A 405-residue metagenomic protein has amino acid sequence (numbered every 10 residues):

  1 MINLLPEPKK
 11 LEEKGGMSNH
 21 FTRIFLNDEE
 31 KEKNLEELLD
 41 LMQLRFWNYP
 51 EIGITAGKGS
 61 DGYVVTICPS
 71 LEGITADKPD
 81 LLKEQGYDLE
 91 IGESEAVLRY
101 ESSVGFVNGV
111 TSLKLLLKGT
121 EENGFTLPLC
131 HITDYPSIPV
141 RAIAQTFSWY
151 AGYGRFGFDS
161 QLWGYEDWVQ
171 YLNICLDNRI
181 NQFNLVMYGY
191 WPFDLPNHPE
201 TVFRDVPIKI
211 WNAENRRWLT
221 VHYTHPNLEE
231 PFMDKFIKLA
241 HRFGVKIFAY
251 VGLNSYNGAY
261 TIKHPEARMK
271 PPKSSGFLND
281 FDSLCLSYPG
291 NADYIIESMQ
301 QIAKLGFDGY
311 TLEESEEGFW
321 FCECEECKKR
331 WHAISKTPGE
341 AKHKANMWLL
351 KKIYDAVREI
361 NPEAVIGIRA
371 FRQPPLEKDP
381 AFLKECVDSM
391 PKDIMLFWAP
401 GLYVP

Functional and structural regions predicted by a protein language model:
I2-E13, T75-D293, E297-D308: Feature activates predominantly on carbohydrate-active enzymes
N3-L5, K9, F21, I353-V357 (+1 more regions): Aromatic-residue-lined binding/catalytic grooves and analogous aromatic/hydrophobic interfacial grooves in multimeric
N19-W47: Short, charged N-terminal beta->alpha structural module
T22-I24, I52-D80: Short, well-ordered secondary-structure micro-motifs within conserved domains or adaptor modules
I24-E32, T66-L71, R99-E101, F147 (+2 more regions): Structural motif
E32-K33, Y150-Y153, Y190-N197, N254-Y260 (+4 more regions): Flexible loop/turn segments at secondary-structure boundaries
F46, R242-F243, I360-P362: Helix C-cap/helix->beta junction micro-motif
G290-V404: Active-site neighborhood of glycoside hydrolase catalytic domains
